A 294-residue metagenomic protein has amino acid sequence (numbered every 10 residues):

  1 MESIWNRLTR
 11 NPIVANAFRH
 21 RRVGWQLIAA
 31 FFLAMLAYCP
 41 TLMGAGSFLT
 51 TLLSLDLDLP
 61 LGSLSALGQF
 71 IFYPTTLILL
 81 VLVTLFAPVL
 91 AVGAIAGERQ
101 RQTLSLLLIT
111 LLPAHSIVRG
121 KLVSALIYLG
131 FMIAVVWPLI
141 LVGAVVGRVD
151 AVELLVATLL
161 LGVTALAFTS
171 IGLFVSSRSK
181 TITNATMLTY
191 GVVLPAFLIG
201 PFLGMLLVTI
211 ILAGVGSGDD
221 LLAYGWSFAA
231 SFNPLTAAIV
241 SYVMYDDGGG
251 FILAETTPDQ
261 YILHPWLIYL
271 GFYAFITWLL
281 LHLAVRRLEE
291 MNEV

Functional and structural regions predicted by a protein language model:
M1-F32, L283, L288-E293: Aromatic- and glycine-rich beta-strand/loop motifs that create alpha-glucan
V14, A94-L126, G130: Helix-loop-helix units of permease transmembrane domains in multi-pass membrane transporters, especially ABC
G24-L52, G191-F197: Hydrophobic alpha-helical transmembrane segments of multi-pass membrane transport/permease proteins
A37-T41, Y128, M132, V136 (+5 more regions): Alpha-helical transmembrane segments of multipass membrane proteins
T50-L52, L198-L279: Terminal transmembrane helical anchor/hairpin motif
I71-G97, R101: Long, hydrophobic alpha-helical segments
A87-A91, L139, I171, A284: Hydrophobic/aromatic residues in alpha-helical transmembrane segments
V123-I182, L188: Secretory targeting signals
